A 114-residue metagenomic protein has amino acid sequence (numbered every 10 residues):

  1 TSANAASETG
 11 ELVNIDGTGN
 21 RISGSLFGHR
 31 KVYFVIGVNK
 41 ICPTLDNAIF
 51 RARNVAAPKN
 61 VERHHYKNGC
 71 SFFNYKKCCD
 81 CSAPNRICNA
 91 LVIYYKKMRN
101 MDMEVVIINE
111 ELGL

Functional and structural regions predicted by a protein language model:
T1-L114: Conserved phosphate- and dinucleotide-binding cores of soluble alpha/beta proteins, encompassing both enzyme active
